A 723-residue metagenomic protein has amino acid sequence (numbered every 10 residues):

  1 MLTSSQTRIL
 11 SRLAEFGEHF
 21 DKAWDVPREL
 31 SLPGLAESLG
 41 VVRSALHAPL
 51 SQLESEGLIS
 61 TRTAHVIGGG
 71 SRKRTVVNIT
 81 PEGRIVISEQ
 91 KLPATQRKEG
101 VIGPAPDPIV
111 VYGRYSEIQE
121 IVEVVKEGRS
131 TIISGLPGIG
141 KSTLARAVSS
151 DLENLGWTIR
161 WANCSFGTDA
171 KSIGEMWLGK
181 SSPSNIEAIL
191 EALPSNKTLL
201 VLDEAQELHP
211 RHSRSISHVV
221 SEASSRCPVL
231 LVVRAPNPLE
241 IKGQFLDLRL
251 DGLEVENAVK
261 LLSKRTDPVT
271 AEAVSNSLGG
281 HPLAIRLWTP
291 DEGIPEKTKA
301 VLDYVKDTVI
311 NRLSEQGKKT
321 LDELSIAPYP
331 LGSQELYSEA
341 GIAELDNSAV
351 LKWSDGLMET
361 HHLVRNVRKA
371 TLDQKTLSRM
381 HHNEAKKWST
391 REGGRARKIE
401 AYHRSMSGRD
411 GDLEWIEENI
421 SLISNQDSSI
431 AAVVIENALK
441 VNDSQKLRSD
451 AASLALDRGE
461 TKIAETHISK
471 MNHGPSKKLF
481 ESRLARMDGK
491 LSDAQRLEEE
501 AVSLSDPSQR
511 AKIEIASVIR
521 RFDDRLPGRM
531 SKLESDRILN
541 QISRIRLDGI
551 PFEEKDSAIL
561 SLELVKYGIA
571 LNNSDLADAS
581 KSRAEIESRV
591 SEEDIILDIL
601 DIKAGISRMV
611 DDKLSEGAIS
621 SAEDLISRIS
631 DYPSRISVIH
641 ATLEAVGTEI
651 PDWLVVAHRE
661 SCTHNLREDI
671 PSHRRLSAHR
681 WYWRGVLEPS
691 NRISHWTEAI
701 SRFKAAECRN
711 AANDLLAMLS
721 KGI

Functional and structural regions predicted by a protein language model:
E56-G57, D303-T371, R379-H382: C-terminal boundary/linker of central alpha/beta nucleotide-binding cores
L92-I102, K299-A300, I310-K318, R365-K398 (+1 more regions): A eukaryote-biased feature capturing mid-to-C-terminal, repeat/solenoid-rich segments of large proteins, strongly
P93-I121: Conserved adenine-nucleotide phosphate-binding loops and their immediately adjacent elements
R114-E117, T143, R214-L287: Alpha-helical sensor/transducer elements of the RecA-like P-loop NTPase core
G128-A145: Walker A/P-loop nucleotide-binding motif
E153-G167: Conserved catalytic segments around the Walker B and adjacent sensor/switch elements of P-loop NTPase domains
T168-E191: Conserved NTP-binding/hydrolysis module of P-loop NTPases
L190-S213: Conserved P-loop NTPase "ATPase switch" module shared by AAA+ and STAND
